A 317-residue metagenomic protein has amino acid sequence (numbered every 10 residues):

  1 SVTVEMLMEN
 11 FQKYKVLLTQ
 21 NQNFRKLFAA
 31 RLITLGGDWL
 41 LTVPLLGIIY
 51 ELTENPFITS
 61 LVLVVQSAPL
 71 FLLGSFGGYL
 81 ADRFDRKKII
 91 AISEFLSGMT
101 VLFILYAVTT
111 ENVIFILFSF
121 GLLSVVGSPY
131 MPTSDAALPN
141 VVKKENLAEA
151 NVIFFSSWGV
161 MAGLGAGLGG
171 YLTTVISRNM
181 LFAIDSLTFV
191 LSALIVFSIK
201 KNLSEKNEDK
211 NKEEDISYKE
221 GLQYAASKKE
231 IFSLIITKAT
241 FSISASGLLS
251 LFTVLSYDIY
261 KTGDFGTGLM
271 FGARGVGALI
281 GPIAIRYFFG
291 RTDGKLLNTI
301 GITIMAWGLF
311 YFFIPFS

Functional and structural regions predicted by a protein language model:
L7-F24, N202-I236: Juxtamembrane intracellular "pre-TM" segments in multi-pass secondary transporters
R25-V43, L63-Y79, D85-M99, F115-T174 (+6 more regions): Substrate-agnostic recognition of the 12-TM MFS/MFS-like secondary transporter fold
V43-P56, S250-F265: Short amphipathic helix-loop junctions that connect adjacent transmembrane helices in Major Facilitator Superfamily/SLC
L46-L52, L105-Y106, L164-I184, D258-I259: Transmembrane alpha-helix termini and helix-breaking/packing motifs in multi-pass membrane transporters
Y50, F103-A107, L123, V196 (+1 more regions): MFS-fold secondary transporters
L72, I89, F103, I114 (+5 more regions): C-terminal transmembrane bundle of multi-pass solute transporters/carriers
G98-M99, L105, S186-A193, M305-L309: Small-residue-rich packing faces within the transmembrane alpha-helices of Major Facilitator Superfamily
A136, N140, F182-K212: Helix-loop junctions on the cytosolic side of multi-pass membrane transporters, especially the intracellular loop
